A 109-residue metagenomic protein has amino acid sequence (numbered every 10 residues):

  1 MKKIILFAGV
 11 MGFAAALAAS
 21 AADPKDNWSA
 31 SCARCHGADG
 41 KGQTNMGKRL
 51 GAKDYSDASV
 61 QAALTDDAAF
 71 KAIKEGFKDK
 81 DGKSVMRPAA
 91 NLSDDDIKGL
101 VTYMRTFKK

Functional and structural regions predicted by a protein language model:
M1, W28, A38, G42 (+1 more regions): N-proximal short alpha-helices
M1-A22, D95, K108-K109: N-terminal export/targeting leaders of redox proteins
I4-I5, L17-A22, R34, A38-A58: His/Cys-centered metal/cofactor-coordination and adjacent catalytic loops
G12-S29, Q43, A63: Electrostatic cytochrome c docking/interface patches
D23, N27-A30, T65-A68, D95 (+1 more regions): Extracytoplasmic/secreted proteins, especially bacterial periplasmic and envelope-associated proteins
W28-A38, L100, M104: The canonical Cys-X-X-Cys-His
Q43-D54, A58-S59, A72-F107: Axial heme c-ligation environment in periplasmic c-type cytochrome domains
